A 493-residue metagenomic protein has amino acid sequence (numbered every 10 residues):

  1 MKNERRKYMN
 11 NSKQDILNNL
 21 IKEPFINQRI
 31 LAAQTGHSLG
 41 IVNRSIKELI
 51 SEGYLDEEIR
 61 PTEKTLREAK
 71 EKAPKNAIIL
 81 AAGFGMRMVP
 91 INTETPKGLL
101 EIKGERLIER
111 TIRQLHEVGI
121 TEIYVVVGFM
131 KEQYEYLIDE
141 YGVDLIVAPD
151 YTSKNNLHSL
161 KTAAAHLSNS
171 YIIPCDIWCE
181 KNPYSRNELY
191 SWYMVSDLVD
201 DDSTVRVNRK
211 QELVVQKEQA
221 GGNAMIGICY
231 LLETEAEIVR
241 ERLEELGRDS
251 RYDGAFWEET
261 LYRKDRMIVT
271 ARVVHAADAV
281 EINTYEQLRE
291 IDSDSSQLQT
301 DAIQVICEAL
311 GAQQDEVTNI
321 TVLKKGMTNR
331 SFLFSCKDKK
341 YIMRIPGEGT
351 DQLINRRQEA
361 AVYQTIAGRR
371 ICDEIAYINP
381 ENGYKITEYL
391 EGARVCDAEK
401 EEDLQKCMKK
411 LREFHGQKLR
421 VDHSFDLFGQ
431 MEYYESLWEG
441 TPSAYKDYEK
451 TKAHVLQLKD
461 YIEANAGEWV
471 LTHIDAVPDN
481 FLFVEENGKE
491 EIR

Functional and structural regions predicted by a protein language model:
Y8-Q34: Short amphipathic alpha-helical interface segments
K13, Y54-T93: N-terminal nucleotide-binding beta1-loop-alpha1 segment
L31, S45-G53: Basic amphipathic alpha-helical segments that dock to polyanions
Y134-T204: Conserved beta-loop-beta/alpha segment of the NTase-like Rossmann-fold superfamily that binds/positions NTPs
E180-F256, T260-R263: Conserved core of the sugar-phosphate nucleotidyltransferase
T270-E374, G383, A464-N465, V470 (+1 more regions): Conserved NTP-binding catalytic cores of kinases and kinase-like/nucleotidyltransferase enzymes across multiple kinase
D301-T318, L419-I474, P478-N487: An alpha-helical support segment within catalytic cores of ATP-dependent transferases
T321-F428, E439-K450, Y461: ATP-binding pocket architecture of kinase catalytic cores
